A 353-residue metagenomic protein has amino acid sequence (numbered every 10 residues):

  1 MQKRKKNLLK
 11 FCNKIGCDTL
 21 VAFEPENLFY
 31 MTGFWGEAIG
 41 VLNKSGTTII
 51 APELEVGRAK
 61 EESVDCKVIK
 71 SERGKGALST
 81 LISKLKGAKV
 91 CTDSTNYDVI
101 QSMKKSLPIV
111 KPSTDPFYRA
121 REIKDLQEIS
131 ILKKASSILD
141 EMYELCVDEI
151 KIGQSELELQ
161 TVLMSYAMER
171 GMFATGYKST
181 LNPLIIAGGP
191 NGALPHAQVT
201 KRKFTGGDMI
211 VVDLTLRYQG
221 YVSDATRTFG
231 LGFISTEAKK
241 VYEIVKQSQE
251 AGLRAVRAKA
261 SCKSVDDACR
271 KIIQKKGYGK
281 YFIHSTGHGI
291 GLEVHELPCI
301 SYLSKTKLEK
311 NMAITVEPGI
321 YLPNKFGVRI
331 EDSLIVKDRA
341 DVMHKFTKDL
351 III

Functional and structural regions predicted by a protein language model:
M1-I353: Active-site neighborhoods and metal-handling regions in enzymes and metal-associated proteins
